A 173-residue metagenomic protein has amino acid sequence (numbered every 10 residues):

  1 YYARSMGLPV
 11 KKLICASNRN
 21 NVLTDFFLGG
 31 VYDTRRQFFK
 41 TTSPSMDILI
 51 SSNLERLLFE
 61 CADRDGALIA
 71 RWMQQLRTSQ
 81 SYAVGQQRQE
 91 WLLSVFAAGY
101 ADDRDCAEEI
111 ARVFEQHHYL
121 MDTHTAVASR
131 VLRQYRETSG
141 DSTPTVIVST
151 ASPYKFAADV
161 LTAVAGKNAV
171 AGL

Functional and structural regions predicted by a protein language model:
Y1-L173: PLP-dependent amino-acid enzyme catalytic core
